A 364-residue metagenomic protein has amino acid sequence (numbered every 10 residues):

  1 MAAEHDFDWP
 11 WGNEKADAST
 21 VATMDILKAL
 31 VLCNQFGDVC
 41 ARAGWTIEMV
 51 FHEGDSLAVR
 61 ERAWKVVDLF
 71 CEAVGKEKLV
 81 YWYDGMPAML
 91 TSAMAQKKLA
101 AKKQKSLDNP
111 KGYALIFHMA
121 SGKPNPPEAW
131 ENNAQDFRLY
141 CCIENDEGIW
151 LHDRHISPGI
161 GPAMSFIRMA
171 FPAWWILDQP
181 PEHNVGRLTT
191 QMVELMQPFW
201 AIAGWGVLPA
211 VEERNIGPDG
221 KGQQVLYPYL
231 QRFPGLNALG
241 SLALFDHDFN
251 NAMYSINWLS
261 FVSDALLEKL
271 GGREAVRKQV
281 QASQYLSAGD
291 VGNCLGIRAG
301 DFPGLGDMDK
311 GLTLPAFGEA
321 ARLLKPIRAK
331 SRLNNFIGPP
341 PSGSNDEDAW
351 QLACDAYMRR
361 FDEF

Functional and structural regions predicted by a protein language model:
A2-M86, V211-F364: C-terminal interaction module
W82-D219: Internal, hydrophobic cores of structured domains that mediate oligomerization or house catalytic pockets within large
